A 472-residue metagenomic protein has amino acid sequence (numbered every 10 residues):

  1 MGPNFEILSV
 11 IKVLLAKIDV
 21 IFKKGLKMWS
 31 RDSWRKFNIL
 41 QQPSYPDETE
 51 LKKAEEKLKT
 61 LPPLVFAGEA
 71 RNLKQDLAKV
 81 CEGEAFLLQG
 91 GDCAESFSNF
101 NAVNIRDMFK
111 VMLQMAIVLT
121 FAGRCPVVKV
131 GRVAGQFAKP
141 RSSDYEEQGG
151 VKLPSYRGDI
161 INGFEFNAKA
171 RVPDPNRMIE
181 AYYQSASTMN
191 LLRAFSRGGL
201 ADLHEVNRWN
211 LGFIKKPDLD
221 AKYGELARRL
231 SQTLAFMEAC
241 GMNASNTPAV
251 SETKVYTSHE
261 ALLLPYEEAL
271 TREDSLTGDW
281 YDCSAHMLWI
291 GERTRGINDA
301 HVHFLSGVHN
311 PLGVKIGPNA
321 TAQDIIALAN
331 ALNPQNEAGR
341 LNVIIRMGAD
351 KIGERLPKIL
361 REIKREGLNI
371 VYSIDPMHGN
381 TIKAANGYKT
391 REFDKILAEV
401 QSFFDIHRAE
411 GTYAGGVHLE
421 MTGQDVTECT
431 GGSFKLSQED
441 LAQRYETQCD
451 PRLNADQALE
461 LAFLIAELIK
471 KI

Functional and structural regions predicted by a protein language model:
I7-K12, A16-K23: Short, positively charged and aromatic/hydrophobic N-terminal segments
G25-E84: N-terminal basic/disordered segments at the start of proteins
W29-W34, P43, L77-G90, S142 (+1 more regions): Short, compositionally biased low-complexity segments
L77-V80, V118-T120, F304-L305, I406-E410: A general structural signal for short secondary-structure junctions and capping/turn motifs
L88-C93, V130-V133, I374-M377, E420-T422: Short loop/turn segments at strand-loop or loop-helix junctions that form parts of catalytic or ligand-binding pockets
A94-E95, N99-G348, R391, E399 (+2 more regions): Active-site-facing alpha/beta catalytic cores
R340-Y372, H378-V426: Non-transmembrane, aqueous-exposed alpha-helical and coiled segments at domain scale
